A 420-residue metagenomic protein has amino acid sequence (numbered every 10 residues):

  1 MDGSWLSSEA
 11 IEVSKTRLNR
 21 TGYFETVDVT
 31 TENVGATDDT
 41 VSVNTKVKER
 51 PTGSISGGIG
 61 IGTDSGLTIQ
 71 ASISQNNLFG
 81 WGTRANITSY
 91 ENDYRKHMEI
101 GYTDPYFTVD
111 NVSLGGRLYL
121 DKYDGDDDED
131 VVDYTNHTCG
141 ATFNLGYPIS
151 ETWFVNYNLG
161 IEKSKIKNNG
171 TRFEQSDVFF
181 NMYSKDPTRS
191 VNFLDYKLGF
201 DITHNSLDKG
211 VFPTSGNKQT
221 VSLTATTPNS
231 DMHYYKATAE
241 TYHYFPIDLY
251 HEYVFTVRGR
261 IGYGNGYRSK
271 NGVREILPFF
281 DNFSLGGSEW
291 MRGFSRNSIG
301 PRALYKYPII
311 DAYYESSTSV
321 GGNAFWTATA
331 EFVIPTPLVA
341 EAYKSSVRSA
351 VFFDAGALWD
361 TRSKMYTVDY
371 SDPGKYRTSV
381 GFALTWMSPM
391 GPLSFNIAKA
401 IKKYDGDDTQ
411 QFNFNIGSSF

Functional and structural regions predicted by a protein language model:
D2-W5, V368: C-terminal soluble interaction/assembly domains
S4-T220, F255-V257, R292-G293, N297-I310 (+2 more regions): Gram-negative/organellar outer-membrane beta-barrel architecture
S7, R84, G266, W326 (+2 more regions): Short, electropositive, low-hydrophobicity segments enriched in small/polar residues
R20, S54, R172-S346, V351-A355 (+3 more regions): C-terminal outer-membrane beta-barrel translocator/porin domains of Gram-negative envelope proteins and their
A36-D38, G321-F325, E341-S346, V351 (+3 more regions): A structural signal for short secondary-structure junctions
I69, W326, V380: Catalytic-loop motifs flanking and including active-site residues across diverse enzymes
D104, F245, I334, S388-G391: Hydrophobic alpha-helix-in-membranes signature
N282-S288, R292, R362-F420: C-terminal beta-signal and terminal closure region of outer-membrane beta-barrel proteins
